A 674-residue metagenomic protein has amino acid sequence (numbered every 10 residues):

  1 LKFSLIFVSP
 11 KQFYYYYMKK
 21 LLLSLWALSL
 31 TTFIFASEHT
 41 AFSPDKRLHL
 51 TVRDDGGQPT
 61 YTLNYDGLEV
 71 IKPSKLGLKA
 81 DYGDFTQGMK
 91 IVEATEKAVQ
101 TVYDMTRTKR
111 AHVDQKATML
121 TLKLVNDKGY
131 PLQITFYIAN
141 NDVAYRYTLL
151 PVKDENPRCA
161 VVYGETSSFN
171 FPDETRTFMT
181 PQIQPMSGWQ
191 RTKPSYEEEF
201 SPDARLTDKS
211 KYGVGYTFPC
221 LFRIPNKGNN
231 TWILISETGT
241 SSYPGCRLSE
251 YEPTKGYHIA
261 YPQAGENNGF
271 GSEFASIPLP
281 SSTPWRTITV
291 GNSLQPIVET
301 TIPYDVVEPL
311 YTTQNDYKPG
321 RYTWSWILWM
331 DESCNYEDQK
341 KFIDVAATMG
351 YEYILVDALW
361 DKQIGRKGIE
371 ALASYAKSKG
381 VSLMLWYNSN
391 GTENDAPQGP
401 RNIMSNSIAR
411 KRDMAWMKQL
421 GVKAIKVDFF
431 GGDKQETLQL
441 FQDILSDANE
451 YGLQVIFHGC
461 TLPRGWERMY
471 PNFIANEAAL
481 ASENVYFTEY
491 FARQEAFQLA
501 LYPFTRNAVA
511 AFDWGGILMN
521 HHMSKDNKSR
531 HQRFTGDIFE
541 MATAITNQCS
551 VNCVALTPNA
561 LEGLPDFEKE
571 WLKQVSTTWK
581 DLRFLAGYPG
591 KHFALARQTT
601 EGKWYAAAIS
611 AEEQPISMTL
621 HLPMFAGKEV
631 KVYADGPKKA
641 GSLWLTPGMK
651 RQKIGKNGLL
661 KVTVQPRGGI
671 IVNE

Functional and structural regions predicted by a protein language model:
L1-E38: Bacterial Sec-dependent N-terminal signal peptides
E38-E299, G648: N-terminal accessory beta-strand-rich subdomains and adjacent acidic, glycine-rich linkers that precede catalytic cores
Y147, A346, D428, V455 (+2 more regions): Conserved, mostly hydrophobic/aromatic
F274-Y353: An acidic-aromatic substrate-binding cleft motif
L355-G536: Aromatic- and carboxylate-enriched substrate-binding clefts and catalytic-loop regions of carbohydrate-active enzymes
K525-T600: Glycine-rich, aromatic-lined ligand/substrate-binding cores of catalytic and carbohydrate-binding domains
Y588-K628, I670-I671: Carbohydrate-binding surface patches
K650-E674: C-terminal beta-strand-rich structural cap/linker in extracellular carbohydrate-active enzymes
